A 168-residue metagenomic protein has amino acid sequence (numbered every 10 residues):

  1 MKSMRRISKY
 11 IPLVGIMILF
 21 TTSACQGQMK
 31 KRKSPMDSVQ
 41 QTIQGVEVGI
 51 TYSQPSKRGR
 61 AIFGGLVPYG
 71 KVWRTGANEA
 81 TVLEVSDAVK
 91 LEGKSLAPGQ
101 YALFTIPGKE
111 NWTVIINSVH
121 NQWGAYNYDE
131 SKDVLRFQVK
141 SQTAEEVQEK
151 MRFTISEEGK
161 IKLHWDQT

Functional and structural regions predicted by a protein language model:
M1-K30: Bacterial Sec-dependent N-terminal signal peptides
C25-A97, A102-T168: Targeting-peptide/extracellular-domain and disordered-appendage signature
